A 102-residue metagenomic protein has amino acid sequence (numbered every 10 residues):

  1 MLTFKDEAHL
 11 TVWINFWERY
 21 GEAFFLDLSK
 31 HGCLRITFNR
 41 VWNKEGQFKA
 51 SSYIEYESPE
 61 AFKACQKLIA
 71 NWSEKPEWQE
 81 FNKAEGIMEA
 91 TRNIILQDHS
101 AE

Functional and structural regions predicted by a protein language model:
M1-T3, S51: Active-site-flanking beta-strand signature of metal-NTP-handling nucleotidyl enzymes and homologous cyclase-like
T3-W17: Short, surface-exposed ligand-recognition loops at beta-strand->loop->(often short) alpha-helix junctions that present
R19-R35, E45, Y53-E102: An amphipathic, aromatic/His-enriched active-site/gating alpha helix that lines ligand/cofactor pockets
N39-N43: Short beta-strand micro-motifs enriched in acidic
